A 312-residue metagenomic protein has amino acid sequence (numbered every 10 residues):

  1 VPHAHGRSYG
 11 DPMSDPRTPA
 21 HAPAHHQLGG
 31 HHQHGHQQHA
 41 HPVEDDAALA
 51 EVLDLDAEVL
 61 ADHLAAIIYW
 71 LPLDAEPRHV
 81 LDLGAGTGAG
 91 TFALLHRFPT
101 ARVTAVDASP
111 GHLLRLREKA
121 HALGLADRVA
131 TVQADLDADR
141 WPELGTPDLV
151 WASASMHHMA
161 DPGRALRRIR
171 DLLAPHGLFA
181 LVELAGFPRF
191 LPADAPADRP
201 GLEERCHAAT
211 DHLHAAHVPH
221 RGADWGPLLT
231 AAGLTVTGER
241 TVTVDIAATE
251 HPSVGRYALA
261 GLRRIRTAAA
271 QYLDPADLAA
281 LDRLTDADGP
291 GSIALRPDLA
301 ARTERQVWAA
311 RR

Functional and structural regions predicted by a protein language model:
A40-A61: Class I SAM-dependent methyltransferase Rossmann-like catalytic core, especially the SAM/SAH-binding loop
E58-P77, A93: Conserved alpha-helix/loop element of class I SAM-dependent methyltransferases that forms part of the SAM/SAH-binding
L81, G88-D139: Class I SAM-dependent methyltransferase SAM/SAH-binding core
D139-G145: Short amphipathic alpha-helix with an adjacent loop that forms part of the alpha/beta core around
D148-P162: A short SAM/SAH-binding and catalytic strip from SAM-dependent methyltransferases
P162, A223, T235-R312: Conserved Class I S-adenosyl-L-methionine
G163-L178: A short glycine-rich, Lys/Arg-flanked "PGG" loop and its adjoining helix->strand segment in the class I
A180-H251: Conserved catalytic/acceptor-binding region of the Class I
